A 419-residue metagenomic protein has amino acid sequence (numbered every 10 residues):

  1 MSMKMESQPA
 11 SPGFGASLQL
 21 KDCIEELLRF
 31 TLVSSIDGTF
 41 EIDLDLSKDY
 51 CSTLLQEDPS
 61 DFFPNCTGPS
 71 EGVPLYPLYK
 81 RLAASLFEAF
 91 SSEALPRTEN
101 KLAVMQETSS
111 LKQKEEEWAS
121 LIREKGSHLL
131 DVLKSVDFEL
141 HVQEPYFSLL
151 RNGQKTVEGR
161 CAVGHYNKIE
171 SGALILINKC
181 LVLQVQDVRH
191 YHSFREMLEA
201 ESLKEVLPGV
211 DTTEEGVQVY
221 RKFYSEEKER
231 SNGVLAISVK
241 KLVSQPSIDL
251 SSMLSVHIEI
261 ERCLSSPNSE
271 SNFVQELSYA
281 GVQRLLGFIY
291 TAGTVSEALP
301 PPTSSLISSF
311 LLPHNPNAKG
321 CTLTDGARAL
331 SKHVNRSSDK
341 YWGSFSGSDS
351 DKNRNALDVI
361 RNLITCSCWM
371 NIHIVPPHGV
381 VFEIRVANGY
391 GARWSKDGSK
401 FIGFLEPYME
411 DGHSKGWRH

Functional and structural regions predicted by a protein language model:
M1-S171, L176-L181, Q186-G320: Mixed-charge, low-complexity intrinsically disordered regions
G164-E170, C180, D325-R328, G379 (+1 more regions): Short, well-structured alpha-helical interface segments that form or flank functional binding sites
I177, V386, S395: Acidic surface patches and DE-rich sequence motifs
Q184-D187, R393-D397: Short amphipathic beta-strand/extended segments with alternating polar/hydrophobic composition
S309-R385: Compact soluble domain cores
G389-Y390: Compact alpha-helical subdomains of small soluble proteins
W394-H419: A short, surface-exposed interaction/processing loop segment used at functional sites
